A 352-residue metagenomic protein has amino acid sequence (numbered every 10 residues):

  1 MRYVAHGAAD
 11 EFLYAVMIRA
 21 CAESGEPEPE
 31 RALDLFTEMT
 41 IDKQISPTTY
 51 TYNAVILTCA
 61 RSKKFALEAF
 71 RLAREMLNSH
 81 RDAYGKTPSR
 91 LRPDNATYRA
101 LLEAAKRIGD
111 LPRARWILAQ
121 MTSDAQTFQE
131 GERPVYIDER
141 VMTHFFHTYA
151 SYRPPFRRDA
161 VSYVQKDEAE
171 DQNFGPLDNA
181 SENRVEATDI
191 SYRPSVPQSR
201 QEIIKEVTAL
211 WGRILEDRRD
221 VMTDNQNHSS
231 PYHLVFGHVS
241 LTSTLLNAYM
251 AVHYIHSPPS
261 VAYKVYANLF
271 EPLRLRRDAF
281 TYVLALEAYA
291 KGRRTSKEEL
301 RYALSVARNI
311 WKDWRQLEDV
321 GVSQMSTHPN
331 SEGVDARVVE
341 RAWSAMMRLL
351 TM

Functional and structural regions predicted by a protein language model:
M1-M352: A basic, Ser/Thr-enriched alpha-helical scaffold prevalent in eukaryotic organelle gene-expression machinery
